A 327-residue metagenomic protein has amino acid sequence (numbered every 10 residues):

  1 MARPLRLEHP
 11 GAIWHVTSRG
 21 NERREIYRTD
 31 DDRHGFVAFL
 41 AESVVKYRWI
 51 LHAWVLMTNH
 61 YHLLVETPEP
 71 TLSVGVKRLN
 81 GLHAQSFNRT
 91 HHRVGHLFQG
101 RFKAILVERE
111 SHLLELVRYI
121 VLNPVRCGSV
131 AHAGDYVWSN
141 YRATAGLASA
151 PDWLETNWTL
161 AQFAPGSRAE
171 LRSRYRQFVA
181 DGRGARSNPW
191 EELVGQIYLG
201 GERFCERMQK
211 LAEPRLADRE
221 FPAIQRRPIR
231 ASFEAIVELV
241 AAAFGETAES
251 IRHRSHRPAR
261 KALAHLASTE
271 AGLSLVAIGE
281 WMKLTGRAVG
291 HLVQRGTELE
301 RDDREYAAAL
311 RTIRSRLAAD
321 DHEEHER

Functional and structural regions predicted by a protein language model:
M1-T58, E66-R327: Short Pro-Cys-Gly-centered "Cys-loop" motif that presents a nucleophilic cysteine in a tight turn
